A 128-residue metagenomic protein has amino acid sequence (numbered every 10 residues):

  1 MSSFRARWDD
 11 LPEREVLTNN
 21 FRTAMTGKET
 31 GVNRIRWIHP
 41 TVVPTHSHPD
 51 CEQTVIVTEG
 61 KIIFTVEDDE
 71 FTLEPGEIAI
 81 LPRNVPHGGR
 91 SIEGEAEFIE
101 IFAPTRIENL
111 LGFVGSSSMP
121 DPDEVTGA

Functional and structural regions predicted by a protein language model:
M1-G31, F113-A128: A short, N-terminal "cap"/entry segment at the start of jelly-roll beta-barrel domains of the cupin/DSBH fold
T18, N33-H48: Conserved short histidine dyad/triad with adjacent acidic residue
W37-I38, S47-F64: Short, conserved beta-strand element in jelly-roll/cupin
K61-I63, E70, P86, E95: Structural motif
D69-R83: Short acidic-glycine-tyrosine-enriched beta hairpin
R83-E108: Ligand-binding loop in jelly-roll beta-barrel domains
